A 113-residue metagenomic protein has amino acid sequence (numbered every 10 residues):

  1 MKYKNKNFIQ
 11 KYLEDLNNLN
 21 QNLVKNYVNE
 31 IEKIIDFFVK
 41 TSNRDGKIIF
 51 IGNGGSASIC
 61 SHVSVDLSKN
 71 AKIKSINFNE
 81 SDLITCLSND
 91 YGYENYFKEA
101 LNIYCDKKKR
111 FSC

Functional and structural regions predicted by a protein language model:
M1-N26: Generic N-terminal amphipathic, Lys/Arg-enriched alpha-helix
K6, V28-I31, E94: Short, structured helix-loop boundary elements
Q21-K40: Short N-terminal or domain-adjacent regulatory/targeting segments
D36-R110: Glycine-rich, small/polar surface segments that engage phosphate groups of diverse ligands
C113: Conserved beta-strand segments of the P-loop GTPase G domain that flank and frequently precede/overlap
